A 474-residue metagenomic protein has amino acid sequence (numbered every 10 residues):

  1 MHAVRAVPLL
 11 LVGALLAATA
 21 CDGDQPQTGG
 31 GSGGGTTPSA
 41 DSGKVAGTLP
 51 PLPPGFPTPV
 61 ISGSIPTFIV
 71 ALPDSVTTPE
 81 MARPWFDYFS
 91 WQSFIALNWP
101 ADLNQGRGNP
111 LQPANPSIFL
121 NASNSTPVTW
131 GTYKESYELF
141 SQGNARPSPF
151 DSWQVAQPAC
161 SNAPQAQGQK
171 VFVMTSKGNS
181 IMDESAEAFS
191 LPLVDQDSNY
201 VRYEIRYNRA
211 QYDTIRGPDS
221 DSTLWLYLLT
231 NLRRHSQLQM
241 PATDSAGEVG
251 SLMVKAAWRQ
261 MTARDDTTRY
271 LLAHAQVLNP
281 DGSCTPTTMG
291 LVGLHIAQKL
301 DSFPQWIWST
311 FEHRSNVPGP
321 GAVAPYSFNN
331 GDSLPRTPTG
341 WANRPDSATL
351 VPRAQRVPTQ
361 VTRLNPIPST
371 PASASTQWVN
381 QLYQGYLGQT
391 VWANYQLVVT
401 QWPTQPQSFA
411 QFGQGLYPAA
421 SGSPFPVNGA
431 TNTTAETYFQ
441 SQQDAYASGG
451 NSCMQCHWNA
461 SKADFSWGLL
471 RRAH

Functional and structural regions predicted by a protein language model:
M1-L10: Bacterial N-terminal signal peptides that target proteins for export
A17-A20: C-terminal motif of bacterial Sec signal peptides marking the signal peptidase cleavage site
Q25-G29, G33-Q455, A460-H474: Conserved small-residue
